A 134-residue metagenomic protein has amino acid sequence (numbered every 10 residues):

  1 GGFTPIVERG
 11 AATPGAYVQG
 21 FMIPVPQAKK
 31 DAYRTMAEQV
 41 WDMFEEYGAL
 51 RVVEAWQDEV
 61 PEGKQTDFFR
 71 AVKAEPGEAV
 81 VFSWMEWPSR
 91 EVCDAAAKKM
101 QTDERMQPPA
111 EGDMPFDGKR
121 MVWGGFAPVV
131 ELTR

Functional and structural regions predicted by a protein language model:
G1-G15, E45, L50-P76, Q101-R134: Glycine-rich beta-strand-turn "strand-cap" elements at beta-sheet edges
V7-Y47: Surface-exposed interaction/gating patches
Y17-V25, G63-M100: Short, well-ordered beta-strand segments in beta-rich or mixed alpha/beta enzyme and ligand-binding folds
V25, W41, A95, E131-R134: Amphipathic alpha-helical interaction segments
D31, E91-C93, E131: Residue-level signal for secondary-structure boundary sites
R34-V40, A95-E104: Short amphipathic alpha-helices in soluble, non-transmembrane regions that often serve as interface/regulatory elements
W41, W56, W84-W87, W123: A residue-identity detector for tryptophan
D42, P88-R90, P128: Ligand-binding pocket scaffold of soluble enzyme catalytic domains
